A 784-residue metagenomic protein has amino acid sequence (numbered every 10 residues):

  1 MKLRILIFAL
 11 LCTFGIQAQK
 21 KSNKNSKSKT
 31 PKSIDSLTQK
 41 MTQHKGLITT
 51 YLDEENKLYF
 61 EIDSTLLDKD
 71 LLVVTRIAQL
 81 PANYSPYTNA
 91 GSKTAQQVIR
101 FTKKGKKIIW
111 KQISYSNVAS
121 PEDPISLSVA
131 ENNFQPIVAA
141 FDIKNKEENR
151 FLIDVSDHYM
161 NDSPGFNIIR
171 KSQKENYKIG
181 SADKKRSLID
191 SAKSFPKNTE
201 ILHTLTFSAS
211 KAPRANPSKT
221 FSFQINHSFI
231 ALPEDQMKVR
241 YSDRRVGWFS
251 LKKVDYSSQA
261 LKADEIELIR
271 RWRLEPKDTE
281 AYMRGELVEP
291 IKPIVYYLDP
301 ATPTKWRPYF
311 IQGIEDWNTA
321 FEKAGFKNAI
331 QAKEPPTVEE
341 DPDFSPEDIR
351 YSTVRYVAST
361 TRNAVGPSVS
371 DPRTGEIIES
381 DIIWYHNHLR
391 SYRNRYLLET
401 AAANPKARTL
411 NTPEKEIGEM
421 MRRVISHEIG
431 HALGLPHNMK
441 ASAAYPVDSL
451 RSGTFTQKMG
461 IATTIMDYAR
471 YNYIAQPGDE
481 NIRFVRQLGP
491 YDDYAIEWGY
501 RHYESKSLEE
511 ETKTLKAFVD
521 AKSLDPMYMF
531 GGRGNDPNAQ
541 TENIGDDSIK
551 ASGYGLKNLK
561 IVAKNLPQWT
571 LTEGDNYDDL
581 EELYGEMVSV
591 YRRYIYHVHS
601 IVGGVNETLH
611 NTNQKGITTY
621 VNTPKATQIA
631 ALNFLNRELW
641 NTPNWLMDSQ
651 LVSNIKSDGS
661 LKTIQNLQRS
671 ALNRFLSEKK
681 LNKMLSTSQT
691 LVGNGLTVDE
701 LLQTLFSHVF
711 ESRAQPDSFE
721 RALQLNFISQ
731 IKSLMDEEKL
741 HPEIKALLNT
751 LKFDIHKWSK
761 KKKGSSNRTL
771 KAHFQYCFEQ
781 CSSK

Functional and structural regions predicted by a protein language model:
M1-S22: Bacterial Sec-dependent N-terminal signal peptides
K21-T302, A320, A324, P335-S391 (+5 more regions): Auxiliary tRNA-acceptor-end handling modules of aminoacyl-tRNA synthetases
T30, E334-V357, E419-Q476: The catalytic-center signature of Zn2+-dependent metalloproteases
L67-D68, K305-A329: Zn2+-dependent metallopeptidase catalytic core
S92, A263, P300, T304-Q312 (+4 more regions): Soluble non-cytosolic domains of exported or imported proteins
E315-F326, G430-H431, L435, Y471 (+2 more regions): Sec-exported extracytoplasmic/periplasmic mature domains
V365, S370, E376-W384, R422-L433 (+4 more regions): Extended catalytic-interface subdomain
S442-K784: Conserved catalytic/binding loops enriched for acidic/polar residues
